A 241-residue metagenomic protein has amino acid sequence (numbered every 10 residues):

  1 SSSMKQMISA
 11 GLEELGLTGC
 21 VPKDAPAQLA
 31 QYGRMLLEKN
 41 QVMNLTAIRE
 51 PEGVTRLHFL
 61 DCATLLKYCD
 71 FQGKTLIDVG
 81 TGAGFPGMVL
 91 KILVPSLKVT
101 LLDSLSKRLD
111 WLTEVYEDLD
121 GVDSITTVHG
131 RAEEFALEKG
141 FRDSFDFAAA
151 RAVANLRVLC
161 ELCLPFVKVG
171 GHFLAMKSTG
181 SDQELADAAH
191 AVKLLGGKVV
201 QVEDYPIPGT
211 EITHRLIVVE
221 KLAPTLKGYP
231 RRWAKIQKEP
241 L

Functional and structural regions predicted by a protein language model:
S3-G73, I77, K107-D110, E114-D123: Class I SAM-dependent transferase core
R49, H129-R131, Q201-E203: Short loop/edge segments at beta-strand edges and connector loops that shape dinucleotide/nucleotide cofactor-binding
A63-A154, C160: Conserved SAM/SAH cofactor-binding pocket of Class I
V94, V167-V169: Helix-to-beta-strand junctions that scaffold the AdoMet/dcAdoMet cofactor pocket in Class I SAM-dependent enzymes
R108-D110, S181, L185: Short alpha-helix immediately C-terminal to the canonical SAM-binding loop
E133, S178-D182, I207: Short "lid" loop at the C-terminus of a central beta-strand within the Rossmann-like core of SAM-dependent
G170-G180: Conserved beta-strand signature within the Rossmann-like core of class I S-adenosyl-L-methionine
A186-L241: SAM/dcSAM-binding transferase cores
